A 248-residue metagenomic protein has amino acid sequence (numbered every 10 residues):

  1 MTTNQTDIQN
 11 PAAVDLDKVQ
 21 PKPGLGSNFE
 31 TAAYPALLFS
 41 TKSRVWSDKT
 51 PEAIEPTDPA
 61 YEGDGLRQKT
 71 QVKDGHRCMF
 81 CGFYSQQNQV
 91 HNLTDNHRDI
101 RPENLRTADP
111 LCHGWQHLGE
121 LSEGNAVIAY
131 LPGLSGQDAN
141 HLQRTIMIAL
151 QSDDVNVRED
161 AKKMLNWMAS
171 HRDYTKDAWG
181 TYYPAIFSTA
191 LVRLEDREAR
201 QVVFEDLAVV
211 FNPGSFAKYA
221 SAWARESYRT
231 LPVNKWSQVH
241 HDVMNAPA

Functional and structural regions predicted by a protein language model:
M1-P56, G114-A248: Extended charged
D58-P110, Q116-Y130: Histidine-centered nuclease catalytic patch
